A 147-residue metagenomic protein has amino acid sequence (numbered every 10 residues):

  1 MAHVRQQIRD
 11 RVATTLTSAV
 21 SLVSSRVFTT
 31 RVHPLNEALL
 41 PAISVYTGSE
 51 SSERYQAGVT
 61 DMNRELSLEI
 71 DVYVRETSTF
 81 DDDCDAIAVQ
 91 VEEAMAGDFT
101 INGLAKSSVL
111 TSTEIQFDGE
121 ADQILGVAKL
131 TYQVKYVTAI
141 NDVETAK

Functional and structural regions predicted by a protein language model:
M1-N36, T47-K147: Charged, amphipathic alpha-helical segments and their flanking helix caps
L40-V45: A short glycine-rich, His/Asp/Glu-containing loop-to-beta-strand
